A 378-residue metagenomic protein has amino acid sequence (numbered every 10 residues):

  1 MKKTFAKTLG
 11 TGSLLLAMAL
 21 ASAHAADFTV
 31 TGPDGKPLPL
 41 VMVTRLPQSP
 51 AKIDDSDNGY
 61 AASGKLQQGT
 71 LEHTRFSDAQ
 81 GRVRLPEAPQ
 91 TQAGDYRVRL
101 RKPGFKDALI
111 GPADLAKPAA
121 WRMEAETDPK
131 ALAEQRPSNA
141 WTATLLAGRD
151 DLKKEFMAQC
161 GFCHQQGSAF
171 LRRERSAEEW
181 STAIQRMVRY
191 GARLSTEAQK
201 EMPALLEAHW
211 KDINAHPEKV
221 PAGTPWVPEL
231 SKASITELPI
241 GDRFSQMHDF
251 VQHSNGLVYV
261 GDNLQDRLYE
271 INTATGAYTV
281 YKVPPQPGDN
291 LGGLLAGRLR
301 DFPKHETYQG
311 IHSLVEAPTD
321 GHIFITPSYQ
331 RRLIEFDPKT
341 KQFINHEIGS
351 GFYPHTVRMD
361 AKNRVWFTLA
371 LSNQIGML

Functional and structural regions predicted by a protein language model:
A26-L38: Structural motif
S49-P86: Short, acidic Ser/Thr/Gly-rich low-complexity loop/linker segments typical of extracellular and cell-surface proteins
Q68, R84-D95, A113: Short Pro-Gly-centered beta-turn/loop motif in secreted/extracellular proteins
Q92-P112: A short, solvent-exposed loop/turn motif at the edges and junctions of modular extracellular/periplasmic domains
A113-R136: Extracellular beta-sheet/turn segments enriched in Thr/Pro/Gly and aliphatic residues
F156-G167, M202: The canonical Cys-X-X-Cys-His
R243-N255, P287-T319, S350-R364: Beta-rich, blade/repeat-based domains predominating in secreted/periplasmic proteins but also intracellular
V258-L264, T307-Q309, A317, I323-Y329 (+1 more regions): Conserved beta-strand positions in repeat-built beta-propeller and related beta-rich domains
